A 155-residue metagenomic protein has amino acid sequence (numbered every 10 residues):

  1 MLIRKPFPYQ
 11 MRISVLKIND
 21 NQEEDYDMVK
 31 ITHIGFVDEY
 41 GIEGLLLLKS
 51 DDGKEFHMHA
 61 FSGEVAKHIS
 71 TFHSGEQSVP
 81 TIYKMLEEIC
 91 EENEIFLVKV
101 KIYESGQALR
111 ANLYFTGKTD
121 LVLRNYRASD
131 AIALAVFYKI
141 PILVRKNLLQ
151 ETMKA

Functional and structural regions predicted by a protein language model:
R4-A155: Divalent-cation
